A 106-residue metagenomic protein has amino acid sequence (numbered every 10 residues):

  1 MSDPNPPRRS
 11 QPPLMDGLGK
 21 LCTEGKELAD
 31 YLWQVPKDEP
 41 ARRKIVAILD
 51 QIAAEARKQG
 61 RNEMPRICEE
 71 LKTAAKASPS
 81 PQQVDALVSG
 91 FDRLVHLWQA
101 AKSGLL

Functional and structural regions predicted by a protein language model:
M1-P6, P40, K44: Short, charged, low-hydrophobicity "junction" segments
S2-L32, E55-N62, S78-L106: Amphipathic, coiled-coil-like alpha-helical segments
K37-S78: Extended, amphipathic alpha-helices with heptad-repeat/coiled-coil or helix-bundle character that serve as
